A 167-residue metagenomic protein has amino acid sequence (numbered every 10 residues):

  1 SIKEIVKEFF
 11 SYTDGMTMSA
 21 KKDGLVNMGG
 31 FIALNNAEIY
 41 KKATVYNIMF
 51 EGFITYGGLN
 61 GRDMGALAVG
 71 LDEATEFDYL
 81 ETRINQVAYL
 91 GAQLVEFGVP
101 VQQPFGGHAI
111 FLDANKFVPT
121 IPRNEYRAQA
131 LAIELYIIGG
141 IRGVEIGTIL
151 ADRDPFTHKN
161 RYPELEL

Functional and structural regions predicted by a protein language model:
S1-V99, L112, P122, Q129: Conserved PLP-enzyme active-site core in the AAT-like
E51, A88-L167: Conserved C-terminal alpha-helix-loop-beta "cap" of PLP-dependent enzymes that closes/shapes the active-site mouth
